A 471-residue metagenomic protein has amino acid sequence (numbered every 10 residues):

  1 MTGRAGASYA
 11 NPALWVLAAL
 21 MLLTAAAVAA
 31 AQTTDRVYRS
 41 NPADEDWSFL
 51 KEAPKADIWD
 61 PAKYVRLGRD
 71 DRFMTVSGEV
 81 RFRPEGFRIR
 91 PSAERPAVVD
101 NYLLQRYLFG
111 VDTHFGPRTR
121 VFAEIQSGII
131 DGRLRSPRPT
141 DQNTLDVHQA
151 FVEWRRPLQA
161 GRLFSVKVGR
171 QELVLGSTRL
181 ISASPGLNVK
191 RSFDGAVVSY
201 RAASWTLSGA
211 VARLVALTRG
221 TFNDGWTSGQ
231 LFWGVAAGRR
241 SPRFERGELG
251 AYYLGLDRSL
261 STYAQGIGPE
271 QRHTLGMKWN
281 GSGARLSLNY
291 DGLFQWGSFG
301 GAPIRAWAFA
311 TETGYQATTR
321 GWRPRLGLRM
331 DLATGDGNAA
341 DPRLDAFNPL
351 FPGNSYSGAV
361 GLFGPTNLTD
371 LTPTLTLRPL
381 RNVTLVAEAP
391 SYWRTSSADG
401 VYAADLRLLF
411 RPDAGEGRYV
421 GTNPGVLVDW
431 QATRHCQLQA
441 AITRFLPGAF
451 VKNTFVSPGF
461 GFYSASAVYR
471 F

Functional and structural regions predicted by a protein language model:
A27-V99, G110, P139, W322 (+4 more regions): N-terminal periplasmic/intermembrane-space "pro-region" immediately following the signal or transit peptide
T33-D46, L50-K55, A264-Q265, G292 (+1 more regions): Extracellular/periplasmic loop regions
V37-R39, S48, N354, S457-F471: Outer-membrane beta-barrel "beta-signal"
K63-R66, L108-G110, F151-E153, V197-S199 (+6 more regions): Outer-membrane beta-barrel architecture
D70-V76, V80, P117-V121, R162-F164 (+8 more regions): Outer-envelope beta-barrel architecture signal
T75-E85, F122-Q126, K167-Q171, S208-A212 (+7 more regions): Transmembrane beta-strands of outer-membrane beta-barrel proteins
G86-Q105, T113-F164, R179-A183, G220 (+5 more regions): Surface-exposed loop and membrane-interface regions of Gram-negative outer-membrane beta-barrel proteins
L158-V166, R179-L180, S184-A340, A398 (+2 more regions): Signature for the C-terminal beta-barrel architecture of outer-membrane proteins
